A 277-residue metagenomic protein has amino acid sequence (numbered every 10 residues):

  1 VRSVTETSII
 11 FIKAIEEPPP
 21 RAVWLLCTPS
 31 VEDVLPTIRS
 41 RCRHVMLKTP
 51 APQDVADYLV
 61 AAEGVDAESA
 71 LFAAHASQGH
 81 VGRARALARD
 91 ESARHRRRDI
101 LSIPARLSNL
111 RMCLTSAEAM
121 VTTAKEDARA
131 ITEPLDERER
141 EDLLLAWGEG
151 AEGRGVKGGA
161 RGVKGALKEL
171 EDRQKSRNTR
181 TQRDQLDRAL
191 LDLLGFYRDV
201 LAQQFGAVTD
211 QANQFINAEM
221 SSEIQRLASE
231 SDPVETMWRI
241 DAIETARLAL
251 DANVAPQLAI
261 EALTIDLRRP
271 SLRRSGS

Functional and structural regions predicted by a protein language model:
V1-I12, V31-L35: Conserved AAA+/SF3 P-loop NTPase catalytic/coupling segment centered on the Walker-B
I9-L25, P36: Conserved catalytic/switch belt of AAA+ P-loop NTPases
R21, P29-A189, G206-D210, I216-S277: Charged, glycine-rich active-site and insertion segments that engage polyanionic ligands
F196: Flexible loop/N-cap segments at domain edges
